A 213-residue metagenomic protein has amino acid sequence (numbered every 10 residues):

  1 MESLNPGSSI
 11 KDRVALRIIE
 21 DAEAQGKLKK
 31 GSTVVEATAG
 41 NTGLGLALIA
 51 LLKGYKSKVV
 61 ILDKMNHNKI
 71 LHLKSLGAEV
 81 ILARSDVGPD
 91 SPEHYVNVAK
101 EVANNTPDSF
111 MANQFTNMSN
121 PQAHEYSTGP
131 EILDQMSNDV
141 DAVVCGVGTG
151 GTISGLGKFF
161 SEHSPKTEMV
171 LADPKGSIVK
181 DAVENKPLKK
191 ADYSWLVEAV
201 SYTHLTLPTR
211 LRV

Functional and structural regions predicted by a protein language model:
M1-K30: Positively charged, low-complexity intrinsically disordered leader regions
E20-K27, G43-K56, K74-S75, G155-S164: Alpha-helix C-terminal capping segments
L28-D63, D139-T152: A short, small-residue-rich loop immediately preceding and capping a beta-strand
T42-V102, K180-A191: Active-site-proximal loop->helix
S109-V147: Active-site/ligand-binding-proximal alpha/beta "capping" segment
T116-S119, G148-G151, D173-I178: Glycine-rich beta-alpha junction loops
T203-T209: Conserved small/polar residues in nucleotide/adenosyl-binding loops
